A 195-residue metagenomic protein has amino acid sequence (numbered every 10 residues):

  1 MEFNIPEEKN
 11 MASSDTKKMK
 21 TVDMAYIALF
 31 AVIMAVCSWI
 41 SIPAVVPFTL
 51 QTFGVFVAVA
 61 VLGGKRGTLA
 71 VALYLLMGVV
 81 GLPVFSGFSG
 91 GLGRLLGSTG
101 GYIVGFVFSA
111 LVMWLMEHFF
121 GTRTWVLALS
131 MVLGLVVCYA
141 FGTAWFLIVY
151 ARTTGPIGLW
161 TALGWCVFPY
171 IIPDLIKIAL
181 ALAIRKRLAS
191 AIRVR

Functional and structural regions predicted by a protein language model:
E2-A70, V80: Hydrophobic transmembrane alpha-helices
F3-I5, G78-V84, Y150-W160: Peri-membrane helix termini and adjoining interfacial loops of integral membrane proteins
F3-S14, L29, V36, L92-A140: Short helix-perturbing small/polar motifs within transmembrane alpha-helices
T16-K20, A44-V45, S86-G87, L92 (+2 more regions): Helix-boundary and loop/linker segments of multi-pass membrane transporters
M24-L29, F53, V57, G67-L73 (+5 more regions): Hydrophobic alpha-helical transmembrane segments
I33, C37, S41, A58 (+10 more regions): Alpha-helical membrane-inserting segments
S38-L50, L75-S109: Interfacial aromatic-anchored transmembrane helix boundaries in multi-pass membrane proteins
T122-R195: Membrane-embedded alpha-helical hairpins and interfacial helices in multi-pass inner-membrane proteins
